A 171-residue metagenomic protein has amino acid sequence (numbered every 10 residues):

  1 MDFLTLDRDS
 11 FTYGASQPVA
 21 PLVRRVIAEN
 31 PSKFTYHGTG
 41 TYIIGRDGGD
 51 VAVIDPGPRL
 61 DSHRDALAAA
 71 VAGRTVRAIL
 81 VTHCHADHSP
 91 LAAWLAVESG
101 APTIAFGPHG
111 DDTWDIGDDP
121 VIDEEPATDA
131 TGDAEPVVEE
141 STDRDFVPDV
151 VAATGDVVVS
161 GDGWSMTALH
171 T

Functional and structural regions predicted by a protein language model:
M1-F11: N-terminal presequences and immediately downstream first alpha-helices
D9-R74: Conserved beta-strand hairpin/beta-sheet module of binuclear metal-dependent hydrolase folds, prominently
H37, P58-T167: Active-site HxH/HxHxD metal-binding segment of metal-dependent hydrolases
